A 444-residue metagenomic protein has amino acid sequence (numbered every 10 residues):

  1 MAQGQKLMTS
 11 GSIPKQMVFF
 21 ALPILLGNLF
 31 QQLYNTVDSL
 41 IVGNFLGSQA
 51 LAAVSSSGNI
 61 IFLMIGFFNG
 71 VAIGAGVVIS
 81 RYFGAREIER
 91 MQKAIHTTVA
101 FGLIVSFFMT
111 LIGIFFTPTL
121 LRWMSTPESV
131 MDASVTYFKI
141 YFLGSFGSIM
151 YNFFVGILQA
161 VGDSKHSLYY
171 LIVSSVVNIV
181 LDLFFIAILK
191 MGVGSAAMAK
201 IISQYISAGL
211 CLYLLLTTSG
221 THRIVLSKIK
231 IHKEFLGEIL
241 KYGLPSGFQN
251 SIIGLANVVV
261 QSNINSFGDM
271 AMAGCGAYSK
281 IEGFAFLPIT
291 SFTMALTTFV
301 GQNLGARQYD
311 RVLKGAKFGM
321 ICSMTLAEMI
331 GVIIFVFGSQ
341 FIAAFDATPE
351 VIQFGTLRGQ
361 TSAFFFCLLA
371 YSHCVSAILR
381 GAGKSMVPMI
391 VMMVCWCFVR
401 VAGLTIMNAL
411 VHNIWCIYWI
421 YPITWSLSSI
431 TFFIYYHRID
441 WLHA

Functional and structural regions predicted by a protein language model:
M1-A21, I79-G144, I188-L244, V300-F365 (+1 more regions): Short alpha-helical transmembrane segments in multi-pass integral membrane proteins
S10, P14-L33, V37, I60-F67 (+7 more regions): Residue-level signal for short hydrophobic patches within transmembrane helices of multi-pass membrane transporters
F19-D38, I140, Y151, S174 (+4 more regions): Transmembrane helical elements of multi-pass membrane transporters/channels
I24, N28, L40, N44 (+16 more regions): Transmembrane alpha-helix boundary and packing residues in multipass membrane permease domains and related
L29, L33-L51, L121-E128, F184-M191 (+5 more regions): Helix-terminus/linker motif at the lipid-water interface of multi-pass membrane proteins
S48-N59, S134, F138, A197 (+3 more regions): Small-residue hotspots at the loop-to-helix junctions and early N-terminal turns of transmembrane alpha-helices
L51-L111, S148-S167, Q261, G274-G338 (+1 more regions): Small-residue-rich hydrophobic transmembrane alpha-helices
A72, I140-Q159, S167-S175, A196-G209 (+4 more regions): Short runs within selected transmembrane alpha-helices of multi-pass transporters and secretion channels
